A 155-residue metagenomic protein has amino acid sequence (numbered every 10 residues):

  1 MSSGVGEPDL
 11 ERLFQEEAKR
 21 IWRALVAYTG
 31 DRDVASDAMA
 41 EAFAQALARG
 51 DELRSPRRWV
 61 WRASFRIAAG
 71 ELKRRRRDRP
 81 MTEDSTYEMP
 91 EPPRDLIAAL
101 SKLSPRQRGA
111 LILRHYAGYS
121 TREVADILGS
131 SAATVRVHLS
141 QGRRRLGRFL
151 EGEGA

Functional and structural regions predicted by a protein language model:
M1-R23, D33, D51, R108: A short, charge-rich alpha-helical start-of-domain segment used by transcription regulators
S3-G4, A40-R57, R74-R79, F149: Sigma70-family region 2
V5-P8, R12, R74-S101: Acidic, proline/glycine-rich intrinsically disordered inter-domain spacer in sigma factors
A18, W22, F43, S104 (+2 more regions): C-terminal flanking helix
I21, L25, A35-A46, A63 (+3 more regions): Short, small-hydrophobic-rich alpha-helical interface motif
A48, S55, R62-E83, M89: Arg/Lys-rich amphipathic alpha helix in sigma70-family domain 2
S55, F65, A69, L128-A155: DNA-recognition helix of helix-turn-helix
A110-R114: A short pre-motif secondary-structure segment
